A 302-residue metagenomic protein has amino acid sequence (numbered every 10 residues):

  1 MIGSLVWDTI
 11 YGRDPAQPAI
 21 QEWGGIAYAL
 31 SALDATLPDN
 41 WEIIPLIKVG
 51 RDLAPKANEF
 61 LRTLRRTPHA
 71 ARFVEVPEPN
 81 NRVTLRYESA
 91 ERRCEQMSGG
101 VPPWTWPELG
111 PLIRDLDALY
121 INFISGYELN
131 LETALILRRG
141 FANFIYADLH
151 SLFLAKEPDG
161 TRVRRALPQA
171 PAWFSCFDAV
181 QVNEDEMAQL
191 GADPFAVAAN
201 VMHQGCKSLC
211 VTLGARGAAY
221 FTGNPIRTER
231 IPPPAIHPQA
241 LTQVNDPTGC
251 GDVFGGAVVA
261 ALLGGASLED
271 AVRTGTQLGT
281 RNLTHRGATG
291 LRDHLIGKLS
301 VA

Functional and structural regions predicted by a protein language model:
M1-V6, Y146: Short, hydrophobic/glycine-enriched beta-strand segments
W7-I20, A35-F123, Y127, E132-F144 (+1 more regions): Conserved N-terminal subdomain of the carbohydrate kinase-like
Q17-G25, D246, S267: Short alpha-helix boundary/capping segments
I26-A32: Short amphipathic alpha-helix
L46-K48, D148, T212: Generic beta-sheet signal
R82-T84, A155-P158, Q239-P247: Short, charged, surface-exposed secondary-structure boundary motifs
A118, N122-N200, G217, G223: Conserved beta-alpha-beta core of the PfkB/ribokinase-like small-molecule kinase fold
A166, P171, F195-A302: Conserved phosphate-binding/catalytic region of the ribokinase-like
